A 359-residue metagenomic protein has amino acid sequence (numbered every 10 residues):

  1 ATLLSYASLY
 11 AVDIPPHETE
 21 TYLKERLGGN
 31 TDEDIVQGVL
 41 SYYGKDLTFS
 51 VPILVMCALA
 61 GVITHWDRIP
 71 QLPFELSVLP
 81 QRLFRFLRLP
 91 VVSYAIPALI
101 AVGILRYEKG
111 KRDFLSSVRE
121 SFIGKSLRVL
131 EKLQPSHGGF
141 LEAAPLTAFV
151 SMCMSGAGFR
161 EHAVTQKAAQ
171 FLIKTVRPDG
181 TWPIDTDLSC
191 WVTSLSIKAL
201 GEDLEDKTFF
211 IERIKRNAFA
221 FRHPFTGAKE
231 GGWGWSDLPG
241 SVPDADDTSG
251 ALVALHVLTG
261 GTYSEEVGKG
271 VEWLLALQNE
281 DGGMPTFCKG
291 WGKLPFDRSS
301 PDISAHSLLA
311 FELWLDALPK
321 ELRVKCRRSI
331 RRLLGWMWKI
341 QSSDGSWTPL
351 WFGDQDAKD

Functional and structural regions predicted by a protein language model:
A1-T21, E25-R112, P135-K167, T181-T208 (+3 more regions): An alpha-helical repeat/solenoid feature that recognizes helix-turn-helix modules
S117-L133: Edge strands and adjacent loops of beta-rich recognition modules
Q166-R177: Surface-exposed extracellular loop regions of Gram-negative outer-membrane beta-barrel proteins
